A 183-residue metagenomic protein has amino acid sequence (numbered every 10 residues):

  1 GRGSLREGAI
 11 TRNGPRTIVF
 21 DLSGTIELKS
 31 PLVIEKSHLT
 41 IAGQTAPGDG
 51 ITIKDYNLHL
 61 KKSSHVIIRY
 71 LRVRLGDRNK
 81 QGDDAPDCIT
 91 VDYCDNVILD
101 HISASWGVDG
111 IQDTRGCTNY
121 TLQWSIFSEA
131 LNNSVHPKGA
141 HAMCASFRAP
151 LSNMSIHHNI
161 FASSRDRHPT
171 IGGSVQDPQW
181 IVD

Functional and structural regions predicted by a protein language model:
R2, R6-G14, I26-A42, G50-Y70 (+2 more regions): Extracellular beta-strand-rich solenoid/capping regions of secreted or surface-exposed proteins that bind or remodel
G3, I18-D21: Solvent-exposed adhesion/ligand-recognition segments of exported proteins
R16-I18, C117: Generic beta-sheet signal
D21, K54, I171-G172: Short His-Asn-centered micro-motif
H38, G43, S64-L75, Y93-W106 (+3 more regions): Right-handed parallel beta-helix
